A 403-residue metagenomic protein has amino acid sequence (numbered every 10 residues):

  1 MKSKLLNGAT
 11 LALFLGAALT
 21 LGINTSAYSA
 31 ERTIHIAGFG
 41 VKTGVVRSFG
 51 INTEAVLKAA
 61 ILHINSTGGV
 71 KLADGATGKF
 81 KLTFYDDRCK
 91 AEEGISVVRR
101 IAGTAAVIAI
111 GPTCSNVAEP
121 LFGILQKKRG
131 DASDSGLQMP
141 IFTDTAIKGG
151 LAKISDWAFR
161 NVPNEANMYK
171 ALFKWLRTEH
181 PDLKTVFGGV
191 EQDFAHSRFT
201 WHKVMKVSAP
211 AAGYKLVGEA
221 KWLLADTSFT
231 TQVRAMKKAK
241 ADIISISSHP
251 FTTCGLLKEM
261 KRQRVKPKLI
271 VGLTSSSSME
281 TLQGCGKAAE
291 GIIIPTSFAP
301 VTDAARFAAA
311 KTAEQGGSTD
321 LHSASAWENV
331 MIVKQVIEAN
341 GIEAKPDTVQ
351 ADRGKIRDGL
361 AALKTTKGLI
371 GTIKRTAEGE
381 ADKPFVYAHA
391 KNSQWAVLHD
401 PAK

Functional and structural regions predicted by a protein language model:
A37-A60, Y85-A91, V190-T200, S318-A324: Extracytoplasmic "Venus flytrap"
K42, I154-K221, I243: An alpha-beta-alpha
S48-A55, V70-L151, N161, W222-F229 (+1 more regions): Beta-alpha junction/loop-to-helix N-cap segments that form part of ligand/metal-binding clefts
G94, R160-T185, F229-T230, T253-C254 (+3 more regions): Hydrophobic alpha-helical segments within soluble ligand-binding/sensing domains
I101-C114, D134-D144, V186-V190, K240-P250 (+3 more regions): Periplasmic-binding protein-like
G123-D131, W201-S297, H399: Extracellular/periplasmic bilobed ligand-binding domains
M260-N329, A339-N340, A390, W395-A402: Extracellular/periplasmic periplasmic-binding protein-like sensory domains
A313-S323, K334-H399: Segments of small-molecule ligand-sensing domains
